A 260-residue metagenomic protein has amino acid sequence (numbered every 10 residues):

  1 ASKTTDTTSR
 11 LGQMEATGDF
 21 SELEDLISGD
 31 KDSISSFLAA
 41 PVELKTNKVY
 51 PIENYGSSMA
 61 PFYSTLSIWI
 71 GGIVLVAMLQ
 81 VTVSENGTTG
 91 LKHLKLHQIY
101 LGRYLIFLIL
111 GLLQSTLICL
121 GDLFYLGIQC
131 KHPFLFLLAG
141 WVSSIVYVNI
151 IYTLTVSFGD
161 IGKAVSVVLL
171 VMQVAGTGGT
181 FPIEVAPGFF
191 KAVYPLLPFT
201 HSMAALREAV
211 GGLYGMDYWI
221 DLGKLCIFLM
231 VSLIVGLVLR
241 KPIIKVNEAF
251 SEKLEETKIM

Functional and structural regions predicted by a protein language model:
A1-S2: N-terminal targeting peptides and non-cytosolic leader segments immediately upstream of the first transmembrane helix
D6-M260: Membrane-spanning alpha-helical segments of multipass transporters and channels
